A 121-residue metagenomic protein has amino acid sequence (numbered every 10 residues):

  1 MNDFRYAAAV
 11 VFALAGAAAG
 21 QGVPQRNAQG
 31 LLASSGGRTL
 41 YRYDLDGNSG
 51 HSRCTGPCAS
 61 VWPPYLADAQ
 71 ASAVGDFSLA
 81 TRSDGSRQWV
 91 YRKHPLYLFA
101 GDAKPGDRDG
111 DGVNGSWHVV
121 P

Functional and structural regions predicted by a protein language model:
M1-A8: Bacterial N-terminal signal peptides that target proteins for export
A9-G20: Hydrophobic h-region of N-terminal signal peptides that target proteins for export in Gram-negative bacteria
G20-P121: Compact beta-sheet-dominated domain cores in extracellular/mature segments
